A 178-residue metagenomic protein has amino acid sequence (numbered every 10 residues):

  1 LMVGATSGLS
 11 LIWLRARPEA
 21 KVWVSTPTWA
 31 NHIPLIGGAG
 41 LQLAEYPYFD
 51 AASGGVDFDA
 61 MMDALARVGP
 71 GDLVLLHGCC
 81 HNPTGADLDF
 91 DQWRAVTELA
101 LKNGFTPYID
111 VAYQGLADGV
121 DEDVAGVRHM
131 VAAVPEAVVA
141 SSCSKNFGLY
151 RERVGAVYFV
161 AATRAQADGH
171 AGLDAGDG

Functional and structural regions predicted by a protein language model:
L1-K102, Q114-L116, E122-V127, V131: Conserved core of the PLP fold type I
P107-Y108: Residue-level marker for buried hydrophobic side chains located in beta-strands that build the well-ordered beta-sheet
V111: Walker B catalytic acidic pair
G119-D121, E152-R153: Histidine/acidic-residue-rich catalytic or RNA/ligand-binding cores of hydrolases and nuclease-related proteins
A132-G178: Conserved core segment of the aminotransferase class I/II
